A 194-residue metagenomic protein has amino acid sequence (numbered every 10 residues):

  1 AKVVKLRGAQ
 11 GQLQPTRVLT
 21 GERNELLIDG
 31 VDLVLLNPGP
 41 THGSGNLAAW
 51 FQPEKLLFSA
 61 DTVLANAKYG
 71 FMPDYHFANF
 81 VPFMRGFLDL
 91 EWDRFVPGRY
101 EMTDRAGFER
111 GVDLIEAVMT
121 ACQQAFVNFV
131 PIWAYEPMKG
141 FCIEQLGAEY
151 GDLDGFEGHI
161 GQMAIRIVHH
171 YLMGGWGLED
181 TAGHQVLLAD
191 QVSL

Functional and structural regions predicted by a protein language model:
A1-L27: Active-site HxH/HxHxD metal-binding segment of metal-dependent hydrolases
A1-R7, P40-E54, F58-T62, W176-Q191: Short N-terminal secondary-structure initiator segments
L13, F71-D74, A78, F129-W133: Soluble non-cytosolic domains of exported or imported proteins
V18-P38, G45-L47, I132, E149 (+1 more regions): Short N-terminal signal/transit or membrane-insertion segments and the immediately adjacent low-complexity/disordered
E25, D32-A121: Metallo-beta-lactamase
D113-W133, P137: Charged, glycine-enriched surface loops/patches that mediate electrostatic binding to polyanionic ligands
N128-L194: C-terminal regulatory/interaction regions
